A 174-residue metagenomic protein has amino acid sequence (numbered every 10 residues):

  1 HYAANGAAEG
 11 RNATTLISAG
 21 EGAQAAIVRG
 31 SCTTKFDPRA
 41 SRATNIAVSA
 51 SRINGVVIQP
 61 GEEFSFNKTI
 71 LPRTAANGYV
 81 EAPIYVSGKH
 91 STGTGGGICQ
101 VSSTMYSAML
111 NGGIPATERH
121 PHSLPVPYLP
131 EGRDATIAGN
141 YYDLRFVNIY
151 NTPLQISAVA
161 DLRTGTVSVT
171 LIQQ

Functional and structural regions predicted by a protein language model:
H1-L16: Charge-rich, low-complexity intrinsically disordered regions
T14-Q174: Well-ordered beta-sheet/strand-loop patches within structured domains
